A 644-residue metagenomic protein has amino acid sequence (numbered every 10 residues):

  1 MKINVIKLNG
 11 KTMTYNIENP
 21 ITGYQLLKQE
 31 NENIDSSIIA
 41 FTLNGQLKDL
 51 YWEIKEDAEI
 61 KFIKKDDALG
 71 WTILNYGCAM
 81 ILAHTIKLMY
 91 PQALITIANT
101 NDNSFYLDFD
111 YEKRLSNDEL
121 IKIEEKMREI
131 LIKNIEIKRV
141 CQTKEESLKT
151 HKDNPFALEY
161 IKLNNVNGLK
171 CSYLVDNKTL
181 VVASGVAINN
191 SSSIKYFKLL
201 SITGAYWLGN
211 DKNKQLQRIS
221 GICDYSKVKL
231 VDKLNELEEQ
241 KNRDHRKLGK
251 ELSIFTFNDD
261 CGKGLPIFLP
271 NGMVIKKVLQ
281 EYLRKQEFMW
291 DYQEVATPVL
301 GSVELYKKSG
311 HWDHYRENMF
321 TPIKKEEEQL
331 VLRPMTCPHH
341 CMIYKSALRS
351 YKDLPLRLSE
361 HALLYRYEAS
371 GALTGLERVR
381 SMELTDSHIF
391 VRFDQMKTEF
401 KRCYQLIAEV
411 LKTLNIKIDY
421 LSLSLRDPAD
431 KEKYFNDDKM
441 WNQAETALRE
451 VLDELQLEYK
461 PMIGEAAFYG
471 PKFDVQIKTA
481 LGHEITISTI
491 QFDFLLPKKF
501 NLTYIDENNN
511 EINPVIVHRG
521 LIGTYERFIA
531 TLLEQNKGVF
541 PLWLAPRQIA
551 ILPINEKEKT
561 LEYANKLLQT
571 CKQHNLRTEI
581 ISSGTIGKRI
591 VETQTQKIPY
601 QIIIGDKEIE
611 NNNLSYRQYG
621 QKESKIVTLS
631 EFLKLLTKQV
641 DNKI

Functional and structural regions predicted by a protein language model:
M1-G77, I81-T96, D102-I644: NTP/phosphate- and nucleic-acid-binding module
